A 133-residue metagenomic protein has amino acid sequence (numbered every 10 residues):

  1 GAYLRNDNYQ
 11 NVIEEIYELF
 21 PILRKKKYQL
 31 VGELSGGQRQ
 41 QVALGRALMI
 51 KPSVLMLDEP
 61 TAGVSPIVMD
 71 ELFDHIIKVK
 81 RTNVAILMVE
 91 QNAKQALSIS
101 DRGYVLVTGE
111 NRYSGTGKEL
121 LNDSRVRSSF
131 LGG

Functional and structural regions predicted by a protein language model:
G1-N11, L19-P21, G133: ABC-type ATPase nucleotide-binding domains, specifically the catalytic core motifs of the NBD
L30-L34: Conserved ABC ATPase signature
L44: Hydrophobic anchor residue at the start of the ABC signature
A47-L48: ABC ATPase C-loop
K51: Conserved catalytic motifs of ABC-family nucleotide-binding domains
L55-E59: Catalytic Walker B motif of ABC-type/P-loop ATPase nucleotide-binding domains
D70-T82: Helical segment within the ABC ATPase nucleotide-binding domain
